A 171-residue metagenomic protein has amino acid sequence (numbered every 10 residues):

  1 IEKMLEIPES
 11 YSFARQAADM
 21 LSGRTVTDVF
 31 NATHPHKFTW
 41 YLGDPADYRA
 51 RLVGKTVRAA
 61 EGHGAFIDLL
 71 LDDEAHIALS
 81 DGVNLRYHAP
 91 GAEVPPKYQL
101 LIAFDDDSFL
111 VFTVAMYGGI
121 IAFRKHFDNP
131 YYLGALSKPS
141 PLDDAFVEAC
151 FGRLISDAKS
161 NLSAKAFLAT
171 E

Functional and structural regions predicted by a protein language model:
M4-L110, G118-I120: A cross-family signal for N-terminal binding/gating loops and helix N-caps that shape access to the active site
I77-E171: Phosphate/anion-contacting hairpin/loop surfaces
